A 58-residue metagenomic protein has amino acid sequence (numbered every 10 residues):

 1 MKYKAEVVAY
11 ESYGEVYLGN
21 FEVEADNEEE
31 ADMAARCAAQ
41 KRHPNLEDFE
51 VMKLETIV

Functional and structural regions predicted by a protein language model:
M1-G19: Short aromatic-glycine-(Arg/Gly/Cys) micro-motifs in beta-strand/loop hairpins
V8, E24-D26, M52, I57: A structural detector for beta-sheet-dominated domains
V16-E29: A short, exposed loop/beta-hairpin motif centered on an aromatic-Gly-Thr core
C37-V58: Short, mixed-charge low-complexity intrinsically disordered segments
